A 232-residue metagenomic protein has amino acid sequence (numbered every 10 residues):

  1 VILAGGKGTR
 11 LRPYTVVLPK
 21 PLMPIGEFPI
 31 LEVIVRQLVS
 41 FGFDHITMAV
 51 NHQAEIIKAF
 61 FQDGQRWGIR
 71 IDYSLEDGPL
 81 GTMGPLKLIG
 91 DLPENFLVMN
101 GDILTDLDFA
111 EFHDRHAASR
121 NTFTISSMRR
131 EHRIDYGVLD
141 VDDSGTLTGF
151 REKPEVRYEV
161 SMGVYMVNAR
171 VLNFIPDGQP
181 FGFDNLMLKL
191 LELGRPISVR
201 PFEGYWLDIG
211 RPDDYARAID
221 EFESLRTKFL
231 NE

Functional and structural regions predicted by a protein language model:
V1-E55, I69: N-terminal glycine-rich phosphate-binding loop and ensuing alpha1 helix
I2, M48, V98, F123-S126 (+1 more regions): Structural beta-sheet core signal
R10, I56-A59, L88, D108 (+2 more regions): Phosphate- and divalent-cation-binding pockets in alpha/beta enzyme and binding domains that engage nucleotide-derived
L22, L139-V141, V199: A structural signal for short hydrophobic beta-strand segments in well-ordered beta-sheet cores
E32, M83, D184: Glycine-rich phosphate-binding loop at the start of an alpha helix
D44-I46, R70, T122-F123, P196: Residues at the starts of beta-strands that form the adenosine-phosphate
K58-D142: Conserved beta-loop-beta/alpha segment of the NTase-like Rossmann-fold superfamily that binds/positions NTPs
L97, L104, A110-A117, R130-R133 (+1 more regions): Catalytic-core segments of class I nucleotidyltransferases/pyrophosphorylases that form NMP-activated intermediates
